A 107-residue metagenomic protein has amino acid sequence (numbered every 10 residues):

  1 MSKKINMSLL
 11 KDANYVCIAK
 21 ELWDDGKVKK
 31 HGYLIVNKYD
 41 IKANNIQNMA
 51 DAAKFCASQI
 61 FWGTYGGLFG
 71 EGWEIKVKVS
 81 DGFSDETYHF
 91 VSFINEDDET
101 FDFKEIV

Functional and structural regions predicted by a protein language model:
M1-K11, F103-V107: Short intrinsically disordered terminal tails
L9-L10, L22, L34, L68: Generic detector of leucine side chains in alpha-helical contexts
A13-E21: A short beta-strand micro-motif
V28-H31, I35-F101: Acidic, low-complexity, intrinsically disordered interaction modules
